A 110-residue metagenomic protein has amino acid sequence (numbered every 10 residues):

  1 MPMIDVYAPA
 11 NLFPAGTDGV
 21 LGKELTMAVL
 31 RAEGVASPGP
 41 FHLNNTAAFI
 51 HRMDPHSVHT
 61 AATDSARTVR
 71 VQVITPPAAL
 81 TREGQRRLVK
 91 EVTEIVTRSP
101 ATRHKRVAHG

Functional and structural regions predicted by a protein language model:
M1-G110: A domain-level signal for the structural core that forms small-molecule/cofactor-binding pockets and catalytic centers
